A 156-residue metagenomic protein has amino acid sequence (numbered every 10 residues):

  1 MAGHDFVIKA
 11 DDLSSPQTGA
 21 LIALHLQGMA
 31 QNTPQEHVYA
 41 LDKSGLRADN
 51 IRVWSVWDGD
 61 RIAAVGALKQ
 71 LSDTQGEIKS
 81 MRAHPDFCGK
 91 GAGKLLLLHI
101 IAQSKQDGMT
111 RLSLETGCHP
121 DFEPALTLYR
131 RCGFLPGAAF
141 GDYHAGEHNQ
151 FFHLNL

Functional and structural regions predicted by a protein language model:
G3-Q75, K79, H84, L97-L98 (+4 more regions): Acetyl-CoA-dependent GNAT
I51, E147-F151: Short hydrophobic/aromatic beta-strand or adjacent loop that forms the aromatic wall/cage of a ligand/substrate-binding
D73-Q75, R111, N149: A generic structural signal for beta-strand entry/edge sites
A83, G89-A102, T127-R131: Conserved acetyl-CoA-binding loop-helix of GNAT-fold acetyltransferases
S104-G117: Conserved GNAT acetyl-CoA-binding A-motif
L114-A125, Y143-E147: Conserved beta-strand-loop-alpha-helix junction that forms the acyl-donor binding cleft
